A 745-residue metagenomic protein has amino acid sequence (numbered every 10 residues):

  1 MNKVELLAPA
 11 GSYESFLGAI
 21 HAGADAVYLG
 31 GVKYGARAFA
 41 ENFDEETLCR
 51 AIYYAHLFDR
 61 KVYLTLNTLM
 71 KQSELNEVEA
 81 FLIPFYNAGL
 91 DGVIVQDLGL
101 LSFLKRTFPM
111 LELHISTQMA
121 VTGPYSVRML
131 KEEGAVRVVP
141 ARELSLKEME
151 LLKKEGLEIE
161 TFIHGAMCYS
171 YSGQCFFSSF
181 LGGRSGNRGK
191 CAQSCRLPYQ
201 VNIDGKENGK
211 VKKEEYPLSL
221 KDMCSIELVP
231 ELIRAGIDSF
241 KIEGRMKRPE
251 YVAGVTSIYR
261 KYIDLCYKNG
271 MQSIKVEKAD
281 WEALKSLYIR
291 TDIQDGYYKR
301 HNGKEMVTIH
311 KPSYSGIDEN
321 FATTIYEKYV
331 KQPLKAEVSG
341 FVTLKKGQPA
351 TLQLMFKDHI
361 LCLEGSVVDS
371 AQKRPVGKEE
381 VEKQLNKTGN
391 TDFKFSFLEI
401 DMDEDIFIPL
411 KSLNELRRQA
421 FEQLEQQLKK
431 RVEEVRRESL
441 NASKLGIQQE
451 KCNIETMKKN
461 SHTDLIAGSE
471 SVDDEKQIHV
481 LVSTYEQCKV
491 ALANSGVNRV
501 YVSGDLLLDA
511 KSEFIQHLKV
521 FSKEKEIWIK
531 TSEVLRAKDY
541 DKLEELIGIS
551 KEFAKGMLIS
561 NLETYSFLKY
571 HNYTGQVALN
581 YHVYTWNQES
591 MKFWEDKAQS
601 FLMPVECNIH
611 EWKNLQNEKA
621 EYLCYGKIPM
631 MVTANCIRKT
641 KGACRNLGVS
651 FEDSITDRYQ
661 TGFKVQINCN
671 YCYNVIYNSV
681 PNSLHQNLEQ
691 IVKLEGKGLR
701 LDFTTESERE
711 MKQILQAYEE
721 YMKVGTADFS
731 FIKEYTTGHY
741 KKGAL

Functional and structural regions predicted by a protein language model:
M1-A22, A26-R37, C49-I52, F58-Y86 (+4 more regions): Surface-exposed amphipathic alpha-helical tracts and adjacent flexible/coil segments at the periphery of soluble enzymes
F43-L48: Glycine-rich, highly charged phosphate/nucleotide-binding loops
M119-G123: Conserved phosphate-binding/catalytic loop of the ribokinase/pfkB sugar-kinase fold
